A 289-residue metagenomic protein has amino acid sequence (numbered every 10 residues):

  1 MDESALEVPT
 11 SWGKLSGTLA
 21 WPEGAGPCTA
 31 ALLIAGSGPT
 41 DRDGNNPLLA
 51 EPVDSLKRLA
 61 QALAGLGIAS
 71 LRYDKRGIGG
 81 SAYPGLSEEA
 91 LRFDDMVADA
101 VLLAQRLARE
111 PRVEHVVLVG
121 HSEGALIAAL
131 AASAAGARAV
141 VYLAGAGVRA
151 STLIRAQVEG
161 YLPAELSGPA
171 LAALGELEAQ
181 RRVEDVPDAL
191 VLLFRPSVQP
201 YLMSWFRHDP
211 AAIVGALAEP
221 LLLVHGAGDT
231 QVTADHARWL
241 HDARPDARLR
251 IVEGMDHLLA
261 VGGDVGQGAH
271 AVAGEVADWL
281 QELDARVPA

Functional and structural regions predicted by a protein language model:
M1-G26: N-terminal cap/lid segment of alpha/beta-hydrolase-fold proteins
A25-P27, A31-L63: Short, surface-exposed "cap/lid" segments of acyl-processing enzymes
S55, E88-R109: Alpha/beta-hydrolase active-site loop
S55-A82: Conserved alpha/beta-hydrolase
V141-I213: Accessory cap/linker subdomain of secreted extracellular hydrolases
L217, L223-H225, D229: Short beta-strand/loop motif that positions the catalytic acidic residue of the alpha/beta-hydrolase fold
E219, V232-D242: Short alpha-helix in the alpha/beta-hydrolase fold that links the catalytic acid
M255-A289: Catalytic active-site module of serine/aspartate enzymes centered on a nucleophile-bearing elbow/loop
